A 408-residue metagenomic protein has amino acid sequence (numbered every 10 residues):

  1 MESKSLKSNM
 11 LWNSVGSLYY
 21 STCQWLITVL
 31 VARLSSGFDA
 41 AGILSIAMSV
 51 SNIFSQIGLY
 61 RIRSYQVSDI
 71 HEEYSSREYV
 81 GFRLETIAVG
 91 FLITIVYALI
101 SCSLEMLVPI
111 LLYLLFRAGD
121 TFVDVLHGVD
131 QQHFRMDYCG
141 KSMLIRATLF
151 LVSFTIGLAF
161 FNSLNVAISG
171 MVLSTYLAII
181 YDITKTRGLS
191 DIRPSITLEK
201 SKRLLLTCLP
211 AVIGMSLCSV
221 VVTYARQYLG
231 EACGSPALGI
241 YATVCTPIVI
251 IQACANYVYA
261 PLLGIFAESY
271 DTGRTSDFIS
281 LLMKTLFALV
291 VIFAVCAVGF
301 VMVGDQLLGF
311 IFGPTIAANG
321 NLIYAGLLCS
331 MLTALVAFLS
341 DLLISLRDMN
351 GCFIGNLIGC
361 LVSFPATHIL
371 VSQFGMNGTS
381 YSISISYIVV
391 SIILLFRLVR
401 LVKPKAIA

Functional and structural regions predicted by a protein language model:
M1-E2, L6, D137-S142, L164-M171 (+3 more regions): Interhelical loop/hinge segments that connect adjacent transmembrane helices in multipass membrane
S3-K7, S64-Y74, G119-M143, L328-G355: Membrane-interface junctions at transmembrane-helix termini in multi-pass inner-membrane proteins
K4-Y60, F91, L151, L209-P236 (+5 more regions): Signature of the first transmembrane helix
K7-Y20, A47, I53-A98, V108 (+1 more regions): Membrane-water interface segments that mark the loop-to-transmembrane alpha-helix transition
S36-A41, L99-Y113, S235, V301-M331 (+1 more regions): Interfacial segments at transmembrane-helix termini and the short loops linking adjacent helices
L44, M48-S55, C218, Y241-A267 (+2 more regions): Transmembrane helix-bundle signature of multi-pass secondary active exporters and lipid flippases
S55-Y74, Q132, V244, I248-G273 (+1 more regions): Helix-loop junctions and terminal segments of transmembrane helices in multi-pass membrane transport/translocation
L107-L114, G140-L189, T207, I358-V362 (+1 more regions): Hydrophobic alpha-helical transmembrane segments
